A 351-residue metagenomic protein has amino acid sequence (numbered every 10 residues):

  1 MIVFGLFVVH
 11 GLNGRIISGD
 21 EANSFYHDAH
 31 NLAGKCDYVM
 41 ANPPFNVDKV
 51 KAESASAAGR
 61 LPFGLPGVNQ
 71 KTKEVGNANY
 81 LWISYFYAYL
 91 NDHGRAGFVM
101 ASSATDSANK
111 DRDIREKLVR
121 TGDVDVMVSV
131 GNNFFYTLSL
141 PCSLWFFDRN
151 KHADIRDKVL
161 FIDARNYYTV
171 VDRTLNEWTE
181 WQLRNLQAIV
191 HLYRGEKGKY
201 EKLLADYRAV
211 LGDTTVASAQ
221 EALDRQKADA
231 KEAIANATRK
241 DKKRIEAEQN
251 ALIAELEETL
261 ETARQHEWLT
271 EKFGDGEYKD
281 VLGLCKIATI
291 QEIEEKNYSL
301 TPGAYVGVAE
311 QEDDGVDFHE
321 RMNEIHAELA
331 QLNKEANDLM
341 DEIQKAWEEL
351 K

Functional and structural regions predicted by a protein language model:
I2-G34: S-adenosyl-L-methionine
A33-L350: A conserved structural/catalytic subdomain of Rossmann-like adenosyl-cofactor enzymes
